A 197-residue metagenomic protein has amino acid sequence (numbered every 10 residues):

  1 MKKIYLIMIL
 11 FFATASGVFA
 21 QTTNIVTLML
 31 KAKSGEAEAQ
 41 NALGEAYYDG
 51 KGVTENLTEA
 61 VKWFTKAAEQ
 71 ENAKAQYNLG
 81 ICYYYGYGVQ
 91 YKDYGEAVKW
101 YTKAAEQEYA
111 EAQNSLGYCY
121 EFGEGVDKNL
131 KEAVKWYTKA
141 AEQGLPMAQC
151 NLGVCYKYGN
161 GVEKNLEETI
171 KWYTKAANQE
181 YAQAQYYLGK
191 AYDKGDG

Functional and structural regions predicted by a protein language model:
I4-T14: Sec-dependent N-terminal signal peptides
I7-M8, V18, M29: Cleavable N-terminal signal peptides
M29-L30, T58, T65, G95 (+5 more regions): Alpha-solenoid helical repeat scaffolds
K33-E36, D49-K51, N56, E69-N72 (+8 more regions): Short helix-capping/linker turns of helical repeat alpha-solenoids
A42-D49, N78-Y85, Q90, S115-F122 (+2 more regions): Hydrophobic face of amphipathic alpha-helices that form TPR/SEL1-like repeat modules and related alpha-solenoid
